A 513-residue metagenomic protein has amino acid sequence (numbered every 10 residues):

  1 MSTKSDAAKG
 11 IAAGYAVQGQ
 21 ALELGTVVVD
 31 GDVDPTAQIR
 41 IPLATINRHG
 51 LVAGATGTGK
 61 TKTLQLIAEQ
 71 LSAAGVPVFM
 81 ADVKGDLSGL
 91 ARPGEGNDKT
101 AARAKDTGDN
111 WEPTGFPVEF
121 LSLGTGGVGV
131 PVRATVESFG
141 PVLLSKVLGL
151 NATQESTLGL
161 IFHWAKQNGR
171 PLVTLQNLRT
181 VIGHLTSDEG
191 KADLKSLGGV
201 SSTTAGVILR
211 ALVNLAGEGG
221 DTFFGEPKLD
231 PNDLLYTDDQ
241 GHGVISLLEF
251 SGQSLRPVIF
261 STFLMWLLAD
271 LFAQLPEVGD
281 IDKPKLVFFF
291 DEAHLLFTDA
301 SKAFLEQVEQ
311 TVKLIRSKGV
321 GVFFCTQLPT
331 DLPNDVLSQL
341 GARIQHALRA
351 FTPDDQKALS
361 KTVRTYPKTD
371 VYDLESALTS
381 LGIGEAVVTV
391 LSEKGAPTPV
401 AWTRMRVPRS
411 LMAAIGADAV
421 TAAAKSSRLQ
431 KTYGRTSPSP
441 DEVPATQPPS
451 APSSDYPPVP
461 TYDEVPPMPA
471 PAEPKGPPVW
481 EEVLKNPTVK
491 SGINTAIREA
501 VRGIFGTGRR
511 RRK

Functional and structural regions predicted by a protein language model:
M1-A16, V28, A134, I344 (+2 more regions): Conserved P-loop NTPase motor module
S2, L66-A68, A91-N110, Q310-A396: Conserved ATP-driven motor cores of ASCE-family P-loop NTPases powering translocation/secretion/packaging/pilus
A13-Q38: N-terminal pre-Walker A segment at the start of P-loop NTPase domains
D32-P35, I39-N47, Q240-G241, D280: Phosphate-binding P-loop
V52, T56, A300, P329: The conserved Walker
K60: Conserved lysine of the Walker
A68-Q70, G75-V78, G85-K313, S380-L381 (+1 more regions): P-loop NTPase motor domains
G476, W480-L484, T488-I504, G508: Membrane-active amphipathic alpha-helices enriched in small hydrophobic residues
